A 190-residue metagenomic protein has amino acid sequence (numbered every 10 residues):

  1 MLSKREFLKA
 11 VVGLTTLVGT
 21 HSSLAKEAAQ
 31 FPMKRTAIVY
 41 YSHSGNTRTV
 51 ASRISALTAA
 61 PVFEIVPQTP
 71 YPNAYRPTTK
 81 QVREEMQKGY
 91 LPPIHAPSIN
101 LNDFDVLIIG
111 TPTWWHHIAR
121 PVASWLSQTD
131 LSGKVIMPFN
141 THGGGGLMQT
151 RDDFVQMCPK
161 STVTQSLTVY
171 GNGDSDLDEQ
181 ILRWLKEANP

Functional and structural regions predicted by a protein language model:
M1-T15: N-terminal secretory signal peptides and thylakoid transit peptides that target proteins across membranes
L2, A29-P70, K80-P190: FMN-binding flavodoxin-like domain, especially the glycine-rich phosphate-binding loop
A25-E27: Boundary at the C-terminal end of the N-terminal hydrophobic targeting segment
P72-A74: Short Asp/Glu-rich motifs
R76-T78: Hydrolase active-site cap/lid region
